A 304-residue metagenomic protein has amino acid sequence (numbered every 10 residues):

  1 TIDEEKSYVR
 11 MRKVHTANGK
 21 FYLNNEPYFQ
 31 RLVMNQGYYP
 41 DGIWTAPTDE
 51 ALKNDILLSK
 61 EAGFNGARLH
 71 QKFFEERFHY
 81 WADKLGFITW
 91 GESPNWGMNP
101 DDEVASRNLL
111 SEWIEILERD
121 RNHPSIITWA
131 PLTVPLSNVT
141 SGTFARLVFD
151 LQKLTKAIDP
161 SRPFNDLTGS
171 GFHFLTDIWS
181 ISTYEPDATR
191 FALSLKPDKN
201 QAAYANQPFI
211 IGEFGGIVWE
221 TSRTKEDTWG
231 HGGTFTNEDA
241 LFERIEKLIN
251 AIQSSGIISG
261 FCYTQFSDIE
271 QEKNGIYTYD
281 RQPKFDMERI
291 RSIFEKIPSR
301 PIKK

Functional and structural regions predicted by a protein language model:
T1-E61, T155, N165, N200-A202 (+2 more regions): N-terminal carbohydrate-binding accessory modules
N54-S59, G66-Q282, R289-F294: Substrate-binding/catalytic cleft of secreted carbohydrate-active enzymes, primarily glycoside hydrolases
